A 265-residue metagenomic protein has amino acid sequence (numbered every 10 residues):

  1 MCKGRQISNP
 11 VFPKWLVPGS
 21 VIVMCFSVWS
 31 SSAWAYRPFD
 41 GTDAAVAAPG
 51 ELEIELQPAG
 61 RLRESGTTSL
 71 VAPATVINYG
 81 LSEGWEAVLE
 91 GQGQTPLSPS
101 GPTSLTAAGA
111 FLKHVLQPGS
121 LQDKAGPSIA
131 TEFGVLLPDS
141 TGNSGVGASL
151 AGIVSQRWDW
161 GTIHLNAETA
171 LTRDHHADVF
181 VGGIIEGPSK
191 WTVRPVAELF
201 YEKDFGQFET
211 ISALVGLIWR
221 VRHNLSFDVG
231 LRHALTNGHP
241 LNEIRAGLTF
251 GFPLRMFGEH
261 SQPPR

Functional and structural regions predicted by a protein language model:
M1-K14: N-terminal secretory signal peptides that target proteins for export/translocation
N9-V11, M24, I77: Serine/threonine-rich, low-complexity intrinsically disordered segments
K14-V23: Sec-dependent N-terminal signal peptides
A33-R265: Transmembrane beta-barrel domains of Gram-negative outer membranes and organellar outer membranes
